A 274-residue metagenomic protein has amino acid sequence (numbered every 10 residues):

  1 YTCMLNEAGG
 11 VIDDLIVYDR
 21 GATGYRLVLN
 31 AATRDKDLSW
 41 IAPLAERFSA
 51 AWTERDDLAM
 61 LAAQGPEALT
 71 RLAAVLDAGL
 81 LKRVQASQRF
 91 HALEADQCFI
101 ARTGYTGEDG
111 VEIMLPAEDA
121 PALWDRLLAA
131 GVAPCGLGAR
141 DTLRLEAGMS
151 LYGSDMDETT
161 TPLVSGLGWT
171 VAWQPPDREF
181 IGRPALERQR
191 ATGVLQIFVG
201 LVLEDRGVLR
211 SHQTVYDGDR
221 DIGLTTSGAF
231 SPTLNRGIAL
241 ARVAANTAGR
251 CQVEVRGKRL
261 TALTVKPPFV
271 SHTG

Functional and structural regions predicted by a protein language model:
Y1-L5, G10, G138: Acidic, proline/glycine-enriched N-terminal capping motif
G10-I12, K36: Generic alpha-helix structural propensity
I16-V17: Glycine-rich, Trp-frequent "lid" loop and neighboring beta-strands that shape and gate the flavin cofactor pocket
R20-G274: Conserved, structured C-terminal
